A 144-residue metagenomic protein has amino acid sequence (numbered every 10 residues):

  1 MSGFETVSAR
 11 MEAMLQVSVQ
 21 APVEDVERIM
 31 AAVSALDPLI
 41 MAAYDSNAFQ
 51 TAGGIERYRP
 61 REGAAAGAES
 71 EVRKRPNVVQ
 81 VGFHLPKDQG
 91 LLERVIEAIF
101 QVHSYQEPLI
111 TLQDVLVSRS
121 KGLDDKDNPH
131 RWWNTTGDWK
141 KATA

Functional and structural regions predicted by a protein language model:
M1-A144: Hydrophobic structural segments
